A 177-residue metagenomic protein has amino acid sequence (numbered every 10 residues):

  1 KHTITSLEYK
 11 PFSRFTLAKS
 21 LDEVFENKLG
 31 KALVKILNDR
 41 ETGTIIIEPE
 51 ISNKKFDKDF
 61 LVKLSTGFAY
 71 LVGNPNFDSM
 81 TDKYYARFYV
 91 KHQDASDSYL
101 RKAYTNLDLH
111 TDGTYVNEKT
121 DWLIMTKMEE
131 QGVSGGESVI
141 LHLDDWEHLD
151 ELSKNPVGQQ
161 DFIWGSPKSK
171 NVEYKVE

Functional and structural regions predicted by a protein language model:
K1-F25, R40-E41, F88-E177: Active-site environment of non-heme Fe oxygenases that use a 2-His-1-carboxylate facial triad
K1-V72: N-terminal auxiliary "cap/dimerization" subdomain that precedes the catalytic jelly-roll/cupin core of mononuclear
I45-E48, D78-M80, I124-T126, E137: A structural signal for short, well-ordered beta-strand segments and their strand-loop junctions that often border
T66-L100: A gly/proline- and charged-residue-enriched helix-loop-helix capping module
